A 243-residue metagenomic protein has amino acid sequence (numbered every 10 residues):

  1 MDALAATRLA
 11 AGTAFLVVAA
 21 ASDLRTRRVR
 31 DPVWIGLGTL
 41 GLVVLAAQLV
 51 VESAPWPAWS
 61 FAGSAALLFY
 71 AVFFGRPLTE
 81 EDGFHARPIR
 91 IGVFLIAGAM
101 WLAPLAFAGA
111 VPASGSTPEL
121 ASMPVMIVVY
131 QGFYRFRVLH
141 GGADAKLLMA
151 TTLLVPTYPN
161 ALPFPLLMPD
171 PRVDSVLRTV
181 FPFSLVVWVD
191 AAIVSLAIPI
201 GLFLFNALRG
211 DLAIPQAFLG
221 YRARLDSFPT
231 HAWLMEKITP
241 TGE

Functional and structural regions predicted by a protein language model:
M1-E243: A membrane-topology feature that recognizes alpha-helical transmembrane segments and their immediate juxtamembrane
